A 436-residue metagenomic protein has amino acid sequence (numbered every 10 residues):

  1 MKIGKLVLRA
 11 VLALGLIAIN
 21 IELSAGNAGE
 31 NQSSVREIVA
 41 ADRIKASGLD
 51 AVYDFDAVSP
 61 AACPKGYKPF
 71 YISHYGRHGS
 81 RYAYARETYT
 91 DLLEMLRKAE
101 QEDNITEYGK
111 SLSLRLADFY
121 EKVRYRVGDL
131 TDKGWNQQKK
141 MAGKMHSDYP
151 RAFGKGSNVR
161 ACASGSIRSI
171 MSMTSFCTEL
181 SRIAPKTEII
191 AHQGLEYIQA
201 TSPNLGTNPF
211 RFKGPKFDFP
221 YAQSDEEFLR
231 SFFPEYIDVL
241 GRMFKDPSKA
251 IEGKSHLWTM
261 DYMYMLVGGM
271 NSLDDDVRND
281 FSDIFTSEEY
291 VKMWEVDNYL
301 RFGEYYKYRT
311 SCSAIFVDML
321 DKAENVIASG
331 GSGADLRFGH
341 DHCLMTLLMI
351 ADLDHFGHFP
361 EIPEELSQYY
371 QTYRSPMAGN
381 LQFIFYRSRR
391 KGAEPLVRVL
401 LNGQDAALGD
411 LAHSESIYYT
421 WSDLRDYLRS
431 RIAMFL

Functional and structural regions predicted by a protein language model:
M1-N31: Bacterial Sec-dependent N-terminal signal peptides
G26-R160, S164-D335, G339-L436: Signature for phosphate-centric chemistry
